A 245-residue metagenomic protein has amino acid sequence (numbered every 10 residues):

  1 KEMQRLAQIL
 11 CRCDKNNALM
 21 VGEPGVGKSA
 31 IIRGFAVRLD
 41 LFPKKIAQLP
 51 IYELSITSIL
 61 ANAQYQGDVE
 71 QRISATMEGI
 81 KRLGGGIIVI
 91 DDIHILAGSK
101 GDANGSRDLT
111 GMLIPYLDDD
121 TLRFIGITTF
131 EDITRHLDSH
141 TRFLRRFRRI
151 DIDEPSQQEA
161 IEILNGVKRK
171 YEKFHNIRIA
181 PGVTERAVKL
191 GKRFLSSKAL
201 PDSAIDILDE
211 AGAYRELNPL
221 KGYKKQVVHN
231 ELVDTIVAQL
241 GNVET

Functional and structural regions predicted by a protein language model:
K1-T245: AAA+ P-loop NTPase nucleotide-binding core of proteostasis motors
